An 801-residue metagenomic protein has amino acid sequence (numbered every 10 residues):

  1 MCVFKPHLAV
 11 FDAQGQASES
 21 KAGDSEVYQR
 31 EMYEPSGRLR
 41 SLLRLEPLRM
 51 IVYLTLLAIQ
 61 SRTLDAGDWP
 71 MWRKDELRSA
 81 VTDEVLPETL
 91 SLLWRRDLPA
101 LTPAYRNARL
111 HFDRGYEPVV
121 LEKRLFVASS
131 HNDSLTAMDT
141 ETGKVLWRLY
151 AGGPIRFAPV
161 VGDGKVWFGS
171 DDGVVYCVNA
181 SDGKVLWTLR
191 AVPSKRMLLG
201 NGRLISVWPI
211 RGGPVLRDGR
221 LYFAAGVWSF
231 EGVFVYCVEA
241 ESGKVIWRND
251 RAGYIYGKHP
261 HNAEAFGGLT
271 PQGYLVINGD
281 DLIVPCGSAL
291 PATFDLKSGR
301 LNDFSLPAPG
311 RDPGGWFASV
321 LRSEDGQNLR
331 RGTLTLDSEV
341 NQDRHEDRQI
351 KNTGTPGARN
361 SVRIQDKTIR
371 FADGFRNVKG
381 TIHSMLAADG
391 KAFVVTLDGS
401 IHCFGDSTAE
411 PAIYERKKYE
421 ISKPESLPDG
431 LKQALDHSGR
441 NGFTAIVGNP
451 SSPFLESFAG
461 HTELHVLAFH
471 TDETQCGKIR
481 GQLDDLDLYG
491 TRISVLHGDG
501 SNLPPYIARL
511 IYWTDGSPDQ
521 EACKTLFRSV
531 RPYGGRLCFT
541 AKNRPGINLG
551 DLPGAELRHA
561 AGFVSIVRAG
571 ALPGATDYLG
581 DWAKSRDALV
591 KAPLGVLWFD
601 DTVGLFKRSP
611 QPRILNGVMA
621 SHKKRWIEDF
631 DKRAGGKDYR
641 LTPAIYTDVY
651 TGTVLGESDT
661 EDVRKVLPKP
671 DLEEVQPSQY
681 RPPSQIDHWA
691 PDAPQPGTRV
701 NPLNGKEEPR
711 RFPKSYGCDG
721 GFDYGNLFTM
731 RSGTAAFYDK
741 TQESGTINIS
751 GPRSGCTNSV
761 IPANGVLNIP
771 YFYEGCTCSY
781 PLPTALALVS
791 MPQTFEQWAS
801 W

Functional and structural regions predicted by a protein language model:
M1-A58, L64-L110, A191, R251-A252 (+12 more regions): Extracellular/periplasmic ectodomains of large secreted or surface enzymes and adhesion receptors
M1-V3, W69-R73, R109-L135, L149-Y176 (+12 more regions): Repeat-blade elements of multi-bladed beta-propeller folds
L8-F11, G183, V233-K244, T293-G299 (+3 more regions): Beta-propeller blade signature
W94, A100-N107, K144-L149, W187 (+10 more regions): A short beta-strand motif characteristic of beta-propeller blades
H465-H470: Conserved SAM-binding motif I beta-strand of class I
D487-D499: Conserved SAM-binding strand-loop segment of SAM-dependent methyltransferases
S501-L510: A short acidic, Gly/Pro-enriched loop at the edge of an enzyme's catalytic core that lines a small-molecule cofactor
Q520-G535: A short glycine-rich, Lys/Arg-flanked "PGG" loop and its adjoining helix->strand segment in the class I
